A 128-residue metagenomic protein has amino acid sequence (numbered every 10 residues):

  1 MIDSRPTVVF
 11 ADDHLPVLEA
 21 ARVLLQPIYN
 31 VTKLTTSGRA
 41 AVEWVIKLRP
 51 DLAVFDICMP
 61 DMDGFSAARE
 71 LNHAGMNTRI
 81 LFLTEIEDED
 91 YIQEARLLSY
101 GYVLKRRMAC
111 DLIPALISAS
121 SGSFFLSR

Functional and structural regions predicted by a protein language model:
A11-D12, T35, A53: Conserved sequence signature across two-component system core domains
D12, D56, T84: Active-site residues of response regulator receiver
L15-K33: Two-component/phosphorelay signaling modules centered on CheY-like receiver
S37-A40, D63-S66: Acidic catalytic/metal-coordinating carboxylates
L48-V54: Active-site beta3 strand of CheY-like receiver
M59: Receiver (REC) domain active-site loop signature in two-component systems and cognate sites in sensor histidine kinases
N77-E87: A short, hydrophobic beta-strand element within the central beta-sheet of small alpha/beta folds
D90, R107-S120, F124, R128: C-terminal output helix
